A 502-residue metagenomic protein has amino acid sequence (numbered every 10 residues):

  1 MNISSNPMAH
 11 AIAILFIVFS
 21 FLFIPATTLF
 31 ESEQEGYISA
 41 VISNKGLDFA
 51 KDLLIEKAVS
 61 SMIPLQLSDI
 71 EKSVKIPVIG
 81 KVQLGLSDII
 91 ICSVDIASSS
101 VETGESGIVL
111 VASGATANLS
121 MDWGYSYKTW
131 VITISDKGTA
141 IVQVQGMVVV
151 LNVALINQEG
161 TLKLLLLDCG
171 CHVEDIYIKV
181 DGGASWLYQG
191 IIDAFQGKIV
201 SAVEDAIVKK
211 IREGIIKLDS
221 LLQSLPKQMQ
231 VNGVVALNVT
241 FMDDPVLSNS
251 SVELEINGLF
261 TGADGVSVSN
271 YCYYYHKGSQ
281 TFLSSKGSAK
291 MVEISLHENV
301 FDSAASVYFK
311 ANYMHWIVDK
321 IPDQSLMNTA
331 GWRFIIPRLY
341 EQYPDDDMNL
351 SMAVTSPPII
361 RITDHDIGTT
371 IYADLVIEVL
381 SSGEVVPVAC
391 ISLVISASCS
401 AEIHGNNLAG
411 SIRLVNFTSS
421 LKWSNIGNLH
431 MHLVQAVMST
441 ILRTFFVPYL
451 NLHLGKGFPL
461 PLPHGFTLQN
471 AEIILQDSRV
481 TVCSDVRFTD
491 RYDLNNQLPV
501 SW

Functional and structural regions predicted by a protein language model:
M1-P7: N-terminal secretory signal peptides that target proteins for export/translocation
A9-F16, S20-S120, L165, H172-W502: Extended, low-charge, aliphatic-rich alpha-helical segments
I134-S135: Mobile, glycine-rich extracellular loop/lid and propeptide segments that shape or gate substrate/ligand access
N152-Q158, S400-H404: Short beta-strand micro-motifs enriched in acidic
